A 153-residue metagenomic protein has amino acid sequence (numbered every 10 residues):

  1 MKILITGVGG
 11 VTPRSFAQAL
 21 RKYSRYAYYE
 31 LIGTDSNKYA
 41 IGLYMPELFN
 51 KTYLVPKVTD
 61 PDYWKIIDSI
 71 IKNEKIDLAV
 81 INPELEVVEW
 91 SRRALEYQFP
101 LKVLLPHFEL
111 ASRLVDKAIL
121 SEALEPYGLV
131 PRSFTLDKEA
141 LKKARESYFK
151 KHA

Functional and structural regions predicted by a protein language model:
M1-L105: ATP-binding N-terminal substructure of ATP-dependent carboxylate-amine bond-forming enzymes
S36, F108, K138: Short, ordered loop/turn segments at secondary-structure junctions
A111-A153: Active-site nucleotide/adenylate-binding loops and adjacent lid/helix of ATP-dependent enzymes
